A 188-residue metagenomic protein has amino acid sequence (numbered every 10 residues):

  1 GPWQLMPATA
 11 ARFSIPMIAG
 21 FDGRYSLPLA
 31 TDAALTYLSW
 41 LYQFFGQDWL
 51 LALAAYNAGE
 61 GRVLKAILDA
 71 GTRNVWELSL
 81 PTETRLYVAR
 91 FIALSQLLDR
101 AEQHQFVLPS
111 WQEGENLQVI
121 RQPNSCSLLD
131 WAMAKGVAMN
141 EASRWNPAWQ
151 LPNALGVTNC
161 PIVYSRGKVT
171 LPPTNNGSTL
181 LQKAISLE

Functional and structural regions predicted by a protein language model:
G1-S14: Short, surface-exposed glycine/acidic/tryptophan-bearing loops
R12, M17-G20, R24-F44, L50-E188: Extracytoplasmic and endomembrane cell-envelope/extracellular-matrix remodeling and assembly machinery
